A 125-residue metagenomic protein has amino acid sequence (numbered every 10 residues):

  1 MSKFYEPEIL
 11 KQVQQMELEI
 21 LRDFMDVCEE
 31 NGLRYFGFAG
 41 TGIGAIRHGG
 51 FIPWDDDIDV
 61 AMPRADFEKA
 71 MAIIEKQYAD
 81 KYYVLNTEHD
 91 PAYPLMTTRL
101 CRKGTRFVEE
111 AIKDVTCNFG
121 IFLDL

Functional and structural regions predicted by a protein language model:
M1-S2: Non-catalytic N-terminal targeting/anchoring module and adjacent flexible stem/linker that precedes the structured
Y5-E29, I74-L125: Conserved catalytic core of two-metal-ion nucleotidyltransferases
M25-I58, F67-E68: Active-site nucleotide-donor binding segment shared across nucleotidyl transfer reactions
A61-P63: Short hydrophobic/aromatic beta-strand micro-patches that form the beta-sheet surface supporting nucleotide- or nucleic
